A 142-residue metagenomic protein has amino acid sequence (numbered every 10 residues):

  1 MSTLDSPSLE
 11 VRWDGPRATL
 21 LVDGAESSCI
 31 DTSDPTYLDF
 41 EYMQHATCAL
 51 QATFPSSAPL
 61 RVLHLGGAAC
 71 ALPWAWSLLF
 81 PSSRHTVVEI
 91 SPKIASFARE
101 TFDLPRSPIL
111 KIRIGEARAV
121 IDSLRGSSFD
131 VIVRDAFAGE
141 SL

Functional and structural regions predicted by a protein language model:
M1-F54, L78: Rossmann-like AdoMet
Y37-L142: The AdoMet/dcAdoMet-binding core of the Class I SAM-like
